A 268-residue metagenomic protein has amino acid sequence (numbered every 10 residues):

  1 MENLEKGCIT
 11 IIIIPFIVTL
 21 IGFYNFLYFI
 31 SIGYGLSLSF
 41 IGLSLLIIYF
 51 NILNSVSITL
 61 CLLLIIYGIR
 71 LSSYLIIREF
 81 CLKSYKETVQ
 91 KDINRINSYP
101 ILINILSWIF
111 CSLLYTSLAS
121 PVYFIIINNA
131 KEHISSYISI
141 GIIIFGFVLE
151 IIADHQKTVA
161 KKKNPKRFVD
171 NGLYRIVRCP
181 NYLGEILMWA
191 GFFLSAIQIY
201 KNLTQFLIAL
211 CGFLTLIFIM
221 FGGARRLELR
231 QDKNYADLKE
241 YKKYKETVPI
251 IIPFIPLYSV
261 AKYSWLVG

Functional and structural regions predicted by a protein language model:
N3-P15, N25, S37-G68, L118-Q156 (+1 more regions): Hydrophobic transmembrane alpha-helices
F16-N25, S73-E79: C-terminal ends of transmembrane helices
N25-L38, K83-L106, R167-Y174: Juxtamembrane helix-capping/reentrant segments at transmembrane boundaries
I30-I32, I101-L114, R178-E185: Select subsegments of transmembrane alpha-helices in polytopic membrane proteins, especially boundary-proximal
G33, S72, L113, V148 (+1 more regions): Active-site His/Glu-centered metal-binding helix of metallohydrolases
S44-N128: Intramembrane catalytic core of multi-pass membrane enzymes that act on lipidic substrates
